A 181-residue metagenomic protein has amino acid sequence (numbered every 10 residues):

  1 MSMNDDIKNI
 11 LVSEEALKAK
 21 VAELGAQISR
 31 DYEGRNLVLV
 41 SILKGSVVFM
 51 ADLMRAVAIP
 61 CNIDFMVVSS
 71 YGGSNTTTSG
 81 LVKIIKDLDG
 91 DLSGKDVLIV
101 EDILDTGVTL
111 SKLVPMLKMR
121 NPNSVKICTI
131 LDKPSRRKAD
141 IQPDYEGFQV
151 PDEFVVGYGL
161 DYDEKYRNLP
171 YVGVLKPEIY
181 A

Functional and structural regions predicted by a protein language model:
M1-A181: PRPP-associated nucleotide enzymes
